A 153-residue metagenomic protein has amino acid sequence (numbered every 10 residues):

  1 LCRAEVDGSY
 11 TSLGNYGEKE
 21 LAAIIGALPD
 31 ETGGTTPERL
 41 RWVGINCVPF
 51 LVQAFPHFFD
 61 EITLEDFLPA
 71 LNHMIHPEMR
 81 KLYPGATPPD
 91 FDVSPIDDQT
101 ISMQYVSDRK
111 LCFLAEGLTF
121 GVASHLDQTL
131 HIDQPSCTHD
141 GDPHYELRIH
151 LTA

Functional and structural regions predicted by a protein language model:
L1-A4, R41-N46, E61-E65, H131-H139: Short alpha-helical "patches" and their helix-cap loops
L1-E31: Long amphipathic alpha-helical segments
C2, T32, A123-D127: A broad structural signal for alpha-helix termini and local helix breaks/kinks
V6-S12, C47-V52, P143-L147: Short, mixed-charge aromatic SLiMs
E20-F113: Amphipathic interaction/junction segments at domain boundaries or subunit interfaces
G85-L111, S124, Q128-A153: Short terminal or interdomain "cap/linker" segment that borders an active site or interface and mediates
